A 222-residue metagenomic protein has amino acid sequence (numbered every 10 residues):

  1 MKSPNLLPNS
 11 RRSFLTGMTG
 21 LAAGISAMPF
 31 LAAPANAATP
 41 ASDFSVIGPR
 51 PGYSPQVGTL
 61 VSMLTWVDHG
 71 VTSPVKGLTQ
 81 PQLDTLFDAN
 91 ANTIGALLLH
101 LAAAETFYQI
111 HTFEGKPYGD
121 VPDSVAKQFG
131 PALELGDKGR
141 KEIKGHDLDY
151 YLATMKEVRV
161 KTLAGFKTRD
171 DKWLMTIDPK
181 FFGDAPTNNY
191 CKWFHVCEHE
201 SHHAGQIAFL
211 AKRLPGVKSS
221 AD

Functional and structural regions predicted by a protein language model:
M1-N9: N-terminal secretory signal peptides
N9-S10, T19-G20, N36, A41-P51 (+3 more regions): Short, contiguous alpha-helical
R11-L31: N-terminal export leaders
Q56: Short Lys/Arg-rich basic patches
T79, K167-D170, A211: A structural signal for long alpha-helical coiled-coils and helix-turn connectors that form the cytosolic signaling
Q80-L83, T106, V160, D171: Generic structural signal for secondary-structure transition and capping sites
P131-T176, K192-F194: Acidic/histidine-rich alpha-helical segments that form the ligand environment of transition-metal centers
